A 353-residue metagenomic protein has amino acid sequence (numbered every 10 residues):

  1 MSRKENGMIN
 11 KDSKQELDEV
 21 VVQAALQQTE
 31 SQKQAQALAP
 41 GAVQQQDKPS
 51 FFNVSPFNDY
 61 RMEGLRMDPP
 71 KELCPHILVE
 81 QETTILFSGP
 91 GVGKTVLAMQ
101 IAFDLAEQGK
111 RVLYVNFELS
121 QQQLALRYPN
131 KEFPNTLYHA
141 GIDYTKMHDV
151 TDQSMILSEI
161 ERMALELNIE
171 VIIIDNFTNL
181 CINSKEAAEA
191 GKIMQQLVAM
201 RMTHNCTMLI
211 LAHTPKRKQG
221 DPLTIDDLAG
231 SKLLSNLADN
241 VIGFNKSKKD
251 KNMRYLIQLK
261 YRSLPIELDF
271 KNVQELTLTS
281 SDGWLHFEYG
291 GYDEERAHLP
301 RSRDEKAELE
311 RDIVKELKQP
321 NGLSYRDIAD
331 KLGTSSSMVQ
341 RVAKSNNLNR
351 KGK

Functional and structural regions predicted by a protein language model:
I9-N58, L165-N168, T203, K248-K353: C-terminal regions of RecA-like/P-loop NTPase motor modules
L65-P69, L73-C74, V79, Q108-K192: Conserved inter-motif catalytic segment of the P-loop NTP-binding fold
E80-T84: Pre-Walker A (Motif I) flank of P-loop NTPase domains
I85-L86, G91, V96, R111 (+1 more regions): Phosphate-binding/switch region of NTP-binding enzymes
L97, I101: Hydrophobic positions on the alpha1 helix immediately C-terminal to the Walker A/P-loop
F103-E107: Short, well-ordered alpha-helices that flank and scaffold nucleotide-derived cofactor binding pockets
I160, Q196-L197, V339: Aromatic/hydrophobic pocket-lining residues that form π-stacking "cages" and hydrophobic walls in ligand
